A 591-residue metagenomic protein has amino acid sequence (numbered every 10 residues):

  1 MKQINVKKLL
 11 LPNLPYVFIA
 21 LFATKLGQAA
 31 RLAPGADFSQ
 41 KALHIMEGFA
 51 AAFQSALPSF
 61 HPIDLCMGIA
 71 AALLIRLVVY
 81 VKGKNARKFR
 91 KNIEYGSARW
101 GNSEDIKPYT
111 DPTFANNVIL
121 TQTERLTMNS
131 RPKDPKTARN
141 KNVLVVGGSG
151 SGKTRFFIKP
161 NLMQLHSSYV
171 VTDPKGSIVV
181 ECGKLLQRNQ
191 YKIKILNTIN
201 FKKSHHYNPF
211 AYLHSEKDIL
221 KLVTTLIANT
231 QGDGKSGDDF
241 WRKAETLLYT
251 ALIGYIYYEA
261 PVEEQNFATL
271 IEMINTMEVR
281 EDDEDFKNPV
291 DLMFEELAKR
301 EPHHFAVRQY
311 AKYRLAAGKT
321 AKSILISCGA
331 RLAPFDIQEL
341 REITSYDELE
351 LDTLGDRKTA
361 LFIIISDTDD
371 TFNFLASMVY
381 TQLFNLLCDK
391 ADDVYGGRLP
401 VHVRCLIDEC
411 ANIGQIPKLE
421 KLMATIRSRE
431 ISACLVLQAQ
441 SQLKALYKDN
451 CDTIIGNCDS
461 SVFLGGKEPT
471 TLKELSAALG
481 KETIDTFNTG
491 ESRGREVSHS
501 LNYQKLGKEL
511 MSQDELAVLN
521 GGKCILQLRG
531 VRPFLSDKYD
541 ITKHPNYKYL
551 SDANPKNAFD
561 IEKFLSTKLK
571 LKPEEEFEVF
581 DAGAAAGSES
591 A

Functional and structural regions predicted by a protein language model:
M1-S151, R155-I158, K202, K481 (+2 more regions): Basic- and hydrophobic-enriched, low-structure N-terminal and domain-boundary segments that flank ATP-binding catalytic
L21-Q28, R139-I431, L446, C451 (+2 more regions): P-loop NTPase motor domains
F38-A42, F49, F53, Y109 (+4 more regions): Extended hydrophobic/Leu-rich segments
A98, R125, K141-N142, R308 (+5 more regions): General secondary-structure edge motif
K107-P108, F114, F374, C410 (+1 more regions): A short glycine-/small-residue-rich loop at the edge of a beta-strand within enzyme catalytic domains
T113-L120, F374-Q382, L475: Conserved long hydrophobic alpha-helices within structured protein cores
L126-P132, Q231-F240, D485-Q504: Low-complexity, polar-biased intrinsically disordered regions enriched in Pro/Ser/Thr/Gly
M423-I525: Conserved ATP-driven motor cores of ASCE-family P-loop NTPases powering translocation/secretion/packaging/pilus
